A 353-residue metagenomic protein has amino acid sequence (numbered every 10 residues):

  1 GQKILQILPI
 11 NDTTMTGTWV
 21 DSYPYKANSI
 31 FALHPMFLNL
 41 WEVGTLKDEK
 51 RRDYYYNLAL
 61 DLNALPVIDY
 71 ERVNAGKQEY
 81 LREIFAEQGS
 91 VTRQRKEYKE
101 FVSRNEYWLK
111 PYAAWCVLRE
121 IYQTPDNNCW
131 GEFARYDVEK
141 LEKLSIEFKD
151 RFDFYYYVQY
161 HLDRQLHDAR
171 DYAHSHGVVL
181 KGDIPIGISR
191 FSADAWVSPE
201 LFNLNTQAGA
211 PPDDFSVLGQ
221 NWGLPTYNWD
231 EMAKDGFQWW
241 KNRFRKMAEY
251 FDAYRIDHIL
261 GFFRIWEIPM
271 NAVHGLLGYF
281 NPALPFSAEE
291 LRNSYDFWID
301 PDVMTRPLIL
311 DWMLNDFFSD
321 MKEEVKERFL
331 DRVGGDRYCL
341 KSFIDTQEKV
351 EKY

Functional and structural regions predicted by a protein language model:
G1-Y353: Catalytic cores of glycan-processing enzymes that make or break glycosidic bonds
